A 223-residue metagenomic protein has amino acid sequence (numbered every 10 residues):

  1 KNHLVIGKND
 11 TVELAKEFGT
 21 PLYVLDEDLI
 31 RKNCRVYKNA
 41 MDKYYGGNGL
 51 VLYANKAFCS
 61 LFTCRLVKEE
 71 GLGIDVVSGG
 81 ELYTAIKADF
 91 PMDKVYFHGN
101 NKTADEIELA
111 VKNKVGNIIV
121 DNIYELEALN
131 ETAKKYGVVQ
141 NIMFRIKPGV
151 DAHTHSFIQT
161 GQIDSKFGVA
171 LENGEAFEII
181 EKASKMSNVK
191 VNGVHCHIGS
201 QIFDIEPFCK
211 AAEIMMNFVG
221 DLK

Functional and structural regions predicted by a protein language model:
K1-N141, F177, E181, K185-K190 (+2 more regions): A charged N-terminal "starter" segment
A54, N141-K147, H195-H197: Short beta-strand segments
N101-K102, I123-E125, K147-D151, S200-Q201: Short acidic/polar capping segments at secondary-structure boundaries
G149-K223: Active-site loop/helix belt of alpha/beta enzymes
